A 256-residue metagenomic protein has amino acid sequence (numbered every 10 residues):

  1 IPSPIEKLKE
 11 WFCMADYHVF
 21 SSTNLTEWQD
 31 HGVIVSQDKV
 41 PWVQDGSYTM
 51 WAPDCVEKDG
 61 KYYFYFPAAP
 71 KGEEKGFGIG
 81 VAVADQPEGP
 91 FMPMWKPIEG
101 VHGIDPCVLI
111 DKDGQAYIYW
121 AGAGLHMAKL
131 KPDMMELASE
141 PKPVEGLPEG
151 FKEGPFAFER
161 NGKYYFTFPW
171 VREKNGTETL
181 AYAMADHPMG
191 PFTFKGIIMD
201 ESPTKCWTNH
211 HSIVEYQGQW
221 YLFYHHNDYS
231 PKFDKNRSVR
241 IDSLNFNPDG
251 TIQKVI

Functional and structural regions predicted by a protein language model:
I1-I256: Carbohydrate-active catalytic/glycan-binding domains of CAZyme proteins, especially the secreted or lumenal ectodomains
